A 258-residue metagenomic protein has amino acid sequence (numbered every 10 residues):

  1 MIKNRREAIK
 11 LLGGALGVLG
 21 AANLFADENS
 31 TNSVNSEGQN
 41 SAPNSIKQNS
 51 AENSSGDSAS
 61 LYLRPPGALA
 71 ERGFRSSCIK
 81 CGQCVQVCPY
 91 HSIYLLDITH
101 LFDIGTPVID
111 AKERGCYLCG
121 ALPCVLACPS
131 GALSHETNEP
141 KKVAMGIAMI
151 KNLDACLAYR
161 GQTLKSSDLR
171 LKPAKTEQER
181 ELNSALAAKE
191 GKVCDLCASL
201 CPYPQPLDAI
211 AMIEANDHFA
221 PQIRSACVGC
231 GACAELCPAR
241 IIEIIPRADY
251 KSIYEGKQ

Functional and structural regions predicted by a protein language model:
M1-Q258: Non-ligating segments of multi-cofactor redox enzymes
